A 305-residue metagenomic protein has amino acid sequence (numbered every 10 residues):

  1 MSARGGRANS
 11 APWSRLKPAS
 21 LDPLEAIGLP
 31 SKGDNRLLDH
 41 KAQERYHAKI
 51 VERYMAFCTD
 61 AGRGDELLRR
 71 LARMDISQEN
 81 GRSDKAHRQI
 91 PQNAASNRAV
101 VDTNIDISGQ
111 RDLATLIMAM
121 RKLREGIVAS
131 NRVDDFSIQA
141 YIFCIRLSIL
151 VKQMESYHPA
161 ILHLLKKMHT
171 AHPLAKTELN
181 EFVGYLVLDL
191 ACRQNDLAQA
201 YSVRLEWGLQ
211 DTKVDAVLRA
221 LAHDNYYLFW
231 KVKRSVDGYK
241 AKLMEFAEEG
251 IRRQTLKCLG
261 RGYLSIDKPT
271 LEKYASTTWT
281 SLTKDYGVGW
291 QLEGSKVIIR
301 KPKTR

Functional and structural regions predicted by a protein language model:
M1-R111, T115-V133, D189-R305: Charged, E/D/K/R/S-rich low-complexity terminal regions of large eukaryotic assembly subunits
V128-I138, I149-P159: Alpha-helix boundary/capping segments in eukaryotic regulatory proteins
Y141, P159-K167, S202-L209: Amphipathic alpha-helical scaffolding segments
Y141, V183-G184: TPR repeat positional signature
C144, L186-V187: Structural register within alpha-helical repeat arrays
L147-L150, D189-L190: Residue-level signature for tetratricopeptide repeat
